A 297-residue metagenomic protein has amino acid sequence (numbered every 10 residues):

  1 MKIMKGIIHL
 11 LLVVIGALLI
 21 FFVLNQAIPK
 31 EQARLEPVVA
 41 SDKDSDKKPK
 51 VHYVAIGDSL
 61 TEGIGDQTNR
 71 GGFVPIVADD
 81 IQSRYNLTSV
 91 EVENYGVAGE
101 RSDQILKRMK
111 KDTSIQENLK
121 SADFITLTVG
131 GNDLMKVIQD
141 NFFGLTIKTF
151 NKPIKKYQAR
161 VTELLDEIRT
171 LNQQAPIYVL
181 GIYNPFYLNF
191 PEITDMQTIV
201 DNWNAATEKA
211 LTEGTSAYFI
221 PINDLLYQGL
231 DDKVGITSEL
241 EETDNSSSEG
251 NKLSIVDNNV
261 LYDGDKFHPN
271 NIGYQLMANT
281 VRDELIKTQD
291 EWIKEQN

Functional and structural regions predicted by a protein language model:
I7-N25: Hydrophobic membrane-insertion alpha-helices, especially the h-region of bacterial N-terminal signal peptides
V13, P185-L226: Substrate-gating cap/lid alpha-helix
K30-G96, S114-N118: Serine-esterase "nucleophile elbow" of acetyl-processing enzymes
H52-I56, E91-G96, D123-T128, P176-G181 (+1 more regions): Structural recognition of the beta-strand scaffold that forms the well-ordered cores of secreted hydrolase catalytic
A98, S102, N141-K156, F186-M196: Surface-exposed cleft-lining segments at the edges of enzyme active sites
K107-K152: Oxyanion-hole/transition-state-stabilizing segment in secreted/luminal serine hydrolases and related acyltransferases
I222-D265: Mobile gating loops/cap/lid regions near enzyme active sites that modulate substrate access
S247-N297: Histidine-centered active-site loop/cap adjacent to the catalytic His in serine esterases/O-acetyl transfer systems
